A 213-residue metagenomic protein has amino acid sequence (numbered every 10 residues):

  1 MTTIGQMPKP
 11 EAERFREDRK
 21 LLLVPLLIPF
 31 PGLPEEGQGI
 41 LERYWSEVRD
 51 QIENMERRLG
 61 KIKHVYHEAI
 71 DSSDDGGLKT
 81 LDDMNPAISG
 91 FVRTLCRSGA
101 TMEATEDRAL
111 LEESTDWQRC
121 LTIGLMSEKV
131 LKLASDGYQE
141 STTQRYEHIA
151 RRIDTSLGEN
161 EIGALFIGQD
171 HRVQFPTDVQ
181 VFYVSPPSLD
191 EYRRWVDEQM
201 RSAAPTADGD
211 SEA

Functional and structural regions predicted by a protein language model:
M1-A213: Compositional signal for N-terminal targeting/processing segments
